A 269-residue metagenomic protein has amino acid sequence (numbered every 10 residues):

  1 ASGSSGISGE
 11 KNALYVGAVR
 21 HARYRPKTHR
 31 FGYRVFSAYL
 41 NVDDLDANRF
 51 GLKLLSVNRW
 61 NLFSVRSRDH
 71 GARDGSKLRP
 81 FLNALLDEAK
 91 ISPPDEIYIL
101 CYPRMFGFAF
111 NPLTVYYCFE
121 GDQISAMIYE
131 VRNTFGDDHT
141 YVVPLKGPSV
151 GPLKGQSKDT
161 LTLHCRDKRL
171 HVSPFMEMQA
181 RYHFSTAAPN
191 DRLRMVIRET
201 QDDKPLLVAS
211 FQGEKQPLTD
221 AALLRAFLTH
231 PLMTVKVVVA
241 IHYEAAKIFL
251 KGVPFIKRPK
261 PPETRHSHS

Functional and structural regions predicted by a protein language model:
A1-S269: Mature, function-bearing regions of proteins
